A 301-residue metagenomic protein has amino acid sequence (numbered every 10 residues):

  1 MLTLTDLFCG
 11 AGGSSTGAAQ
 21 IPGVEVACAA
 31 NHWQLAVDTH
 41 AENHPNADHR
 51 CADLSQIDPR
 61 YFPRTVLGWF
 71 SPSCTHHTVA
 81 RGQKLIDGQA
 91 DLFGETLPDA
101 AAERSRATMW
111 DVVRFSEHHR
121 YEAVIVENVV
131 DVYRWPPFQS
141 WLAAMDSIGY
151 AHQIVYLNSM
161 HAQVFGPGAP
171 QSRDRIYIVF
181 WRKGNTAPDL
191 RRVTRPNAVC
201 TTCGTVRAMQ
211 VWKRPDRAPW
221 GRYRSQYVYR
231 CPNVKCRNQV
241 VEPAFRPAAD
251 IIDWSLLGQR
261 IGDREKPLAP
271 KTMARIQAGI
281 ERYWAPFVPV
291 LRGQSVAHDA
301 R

Functional and structural regions predicted by a protein language model:
M1-V26, A36, A144, R175-R301: S-adenosyl-L-methionine-dependent DNA methyltransferase catalytic core
L4-A18, P63-D87, R106, V112 (+2 more regions): Conserved proline-anchored active-site loop of SAM-dependent methyltransferases that bridges a beta-strand
Q20-P22, N46, K84-G88, S140-A144: Glycine-rich, phosphate-binding/catalytic loops in enzymes
A29-W33, E127-N128: Conserved acidic E/D residue at the C-terminus of a beta-strand in Rossmann-like folds
L35-T39, T108: Conserved short alpha-helix immediately C-terminal to the canonical SAM/SAH-binding motif I of Rossmann-like
D38-F62: S-adenosyl-L-methionine
K84-P98: A solvent-exposed, charged loop/short amphipathic helix patch at secondary-structure junctions
A100-T186: Conserved Class I SAM-dependent methyltransferase catalytic core
